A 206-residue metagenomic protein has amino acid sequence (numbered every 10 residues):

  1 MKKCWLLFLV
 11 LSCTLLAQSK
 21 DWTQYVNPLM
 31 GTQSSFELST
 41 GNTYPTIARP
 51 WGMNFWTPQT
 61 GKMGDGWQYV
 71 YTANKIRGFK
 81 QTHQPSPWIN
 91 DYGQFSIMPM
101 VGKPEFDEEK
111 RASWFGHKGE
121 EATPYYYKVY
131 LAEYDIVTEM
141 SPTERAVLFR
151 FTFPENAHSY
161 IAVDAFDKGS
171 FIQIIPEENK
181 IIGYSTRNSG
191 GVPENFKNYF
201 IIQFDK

Functional and structural regions predicted by a protein language model:
M1-K20: Bacterial Sec-dependent N-terminal signal peptides
Q18-K206: Accessory carbohydrate-recognition regions in carbohydrate-active enzymes
